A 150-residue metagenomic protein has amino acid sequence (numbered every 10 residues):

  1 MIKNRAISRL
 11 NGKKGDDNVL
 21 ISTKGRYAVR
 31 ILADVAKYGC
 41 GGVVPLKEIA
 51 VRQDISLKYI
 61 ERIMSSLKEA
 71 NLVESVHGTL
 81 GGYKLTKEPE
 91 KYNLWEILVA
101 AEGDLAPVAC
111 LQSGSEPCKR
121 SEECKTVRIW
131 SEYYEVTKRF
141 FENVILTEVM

Functional and structural regions predicted by a protein language model:
K3-N18: Short, Lys/Arg-enriched N-terminal segments with co-localized hydrophobic residues within the first ~10-30 amino acids
T23, Y27-I55, K84: N-terminal helix-turn-helix DNA-binding core of bacterial DNA-binding proteins
V51, K68-E69: Alpha-helical residues within the helix-turn-helix
K58: Key DNA-contact positions within bacterial/archaeal DNA-binding proteins
M64-S65: Short, hydrophobic-biased segments on the C-terminal half of alpha helices that form "recognition helices"
L72-L85: Beta-hairpin "wing" of winged helix-turn-helix
T86-M150: Non-DNA-binding regulatory cores of transcription-related proteins, predominantly C-terminal effector-binding
